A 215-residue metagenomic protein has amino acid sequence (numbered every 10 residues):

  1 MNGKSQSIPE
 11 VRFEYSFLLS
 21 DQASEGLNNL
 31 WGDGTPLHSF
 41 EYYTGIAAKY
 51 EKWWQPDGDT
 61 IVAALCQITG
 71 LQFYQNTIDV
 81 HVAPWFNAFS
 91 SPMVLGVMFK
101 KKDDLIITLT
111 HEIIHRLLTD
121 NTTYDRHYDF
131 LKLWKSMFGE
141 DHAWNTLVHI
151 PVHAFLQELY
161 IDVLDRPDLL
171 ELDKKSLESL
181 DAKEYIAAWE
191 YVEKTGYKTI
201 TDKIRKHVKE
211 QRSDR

Functional and structural regions predicted by a protein language model:
M1-F40, T44, S213-D214: N-terminal low-structure segments adjacent to metalloprotease catalytic domains across cellular compartments
D33-S91, E158-V163: Auxiliary, metal-adjacent structural segments of Zn-dependent hydrolase domains
I46-Q55, G96, M137-A143: Second-shell loop/turn segments in exported
K52-D59, D103-D104, T108, H142-T146: Soluble non-cytosolic domains of exported or imported proteins
Q67, K132-R215: Metalloprotease/metallohydrolase-associated module, dominated by Zn2+-dependent proteases
N76-H81, D120-K132, D165-L170: Short acidic alpha-helical/loop segments enriched in Asp/Glu that coordinate divalent cations
M93-L109: Short pre-active-site segment immediately N-terminal to the catalytic Zn-binding motif
I107-T123: Active-site recognition of the HExxH zinc-binding catalytic motif
